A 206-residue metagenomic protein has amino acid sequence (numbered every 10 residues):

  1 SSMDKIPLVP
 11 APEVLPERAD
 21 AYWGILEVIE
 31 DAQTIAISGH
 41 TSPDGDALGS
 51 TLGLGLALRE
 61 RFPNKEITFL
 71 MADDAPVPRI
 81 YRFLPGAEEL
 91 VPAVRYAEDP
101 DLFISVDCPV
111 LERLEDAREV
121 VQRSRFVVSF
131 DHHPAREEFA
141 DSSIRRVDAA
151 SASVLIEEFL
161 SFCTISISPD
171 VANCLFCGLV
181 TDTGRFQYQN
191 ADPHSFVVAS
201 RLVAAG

Functional and structural regions predicted by a protein language model:
S2-M3, V106: Compositionally biased regions
M3-T41, L52-R59, P134-G206: A structured phosphate/pyrophosphate-recognition subdomain
P7-P10, D74-R79, E98-F103, A117 (+1 more regions): N-terminal start-of-chain detector that recognizes signal peptides and the immediate post-cleavage beginning
L15-R18, A32-D99: Anionic-ligand anchoring segments at beta-strand to alpha-helix junctions in alpha/beta enzyme folds, i.e., glycine
D46, R113, Q187-Y188: Secondary-structure boundary/capping motif
A75-P76, E112, S151, H194: Short alpha-helical
R82-S142: Active-site cofactor/cluster-binding pocket
